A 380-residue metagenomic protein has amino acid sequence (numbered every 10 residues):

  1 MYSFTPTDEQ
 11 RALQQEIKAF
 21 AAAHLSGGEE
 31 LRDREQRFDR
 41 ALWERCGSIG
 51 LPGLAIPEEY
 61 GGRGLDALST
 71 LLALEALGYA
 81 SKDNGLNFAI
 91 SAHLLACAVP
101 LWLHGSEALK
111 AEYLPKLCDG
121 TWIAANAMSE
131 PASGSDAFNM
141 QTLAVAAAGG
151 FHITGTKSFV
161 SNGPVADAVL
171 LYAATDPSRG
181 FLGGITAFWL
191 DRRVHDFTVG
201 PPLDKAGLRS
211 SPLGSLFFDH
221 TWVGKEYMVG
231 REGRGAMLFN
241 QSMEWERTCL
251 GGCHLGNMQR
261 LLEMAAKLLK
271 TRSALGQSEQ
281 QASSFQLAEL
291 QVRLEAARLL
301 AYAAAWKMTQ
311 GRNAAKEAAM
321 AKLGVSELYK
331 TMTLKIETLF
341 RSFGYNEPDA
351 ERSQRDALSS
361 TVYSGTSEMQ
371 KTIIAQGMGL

Functional and structural regions predicted by a protein language model:
M1-K82, H104-L109, K116-T121, A146-G150 (+1 more regions): Alpha-helical interface subdomain recognition
G64-A76, D136-M140, F217, W222: Structural signature of FAD isoalloxazine-binding scaffolds in flavoprotein oxidoreductases
G85-A108, G134: N-terminal glycine-rich flavin-associated loop
G120-M128, Y172: A short, Trp-centered hydrophobic/proline-enriched beta-strand micro-motif
A132-S135, F159-N162, S178-R179, K205-P212: Short Gly/Pro-enriched turn/cap motifs at secondary-structure boundaries
S135-D136, F151: Hydrophobic, small-residue-rich alpha-helical packing segments that form membrane-like cores
G150, T154-V199: A short core secondary-structure module
R193-P202, P212-C249, L261-Q281, L300-A305: A glycine-rich, basic-preceded beta-loop-alpha segment at the flavin cofactor/substrate interface of flavin-utilizing
